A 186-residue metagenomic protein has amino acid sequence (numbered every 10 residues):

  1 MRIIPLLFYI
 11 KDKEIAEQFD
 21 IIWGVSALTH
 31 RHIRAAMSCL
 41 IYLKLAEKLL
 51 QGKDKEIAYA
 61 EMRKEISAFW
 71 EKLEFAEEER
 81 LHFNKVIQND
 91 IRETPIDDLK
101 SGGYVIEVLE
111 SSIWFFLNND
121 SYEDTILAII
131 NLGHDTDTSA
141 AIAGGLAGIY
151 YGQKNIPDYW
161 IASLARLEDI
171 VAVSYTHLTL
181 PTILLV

Functional and structural regions predicted by a protein language model:
M1-N119, I126-N131: Amphipathic alpha-helical interface segments
I41, S111-S112, F116-S174: Catalytic phosphate/nucleotide-handling subdomain of diverse soluble enzymes
A76, K154-D158, P181: Generic structural signal for alpha-helix starts
T176-T182: Conserved small/polar residues in nucleotide/adenosyl-binding loops
